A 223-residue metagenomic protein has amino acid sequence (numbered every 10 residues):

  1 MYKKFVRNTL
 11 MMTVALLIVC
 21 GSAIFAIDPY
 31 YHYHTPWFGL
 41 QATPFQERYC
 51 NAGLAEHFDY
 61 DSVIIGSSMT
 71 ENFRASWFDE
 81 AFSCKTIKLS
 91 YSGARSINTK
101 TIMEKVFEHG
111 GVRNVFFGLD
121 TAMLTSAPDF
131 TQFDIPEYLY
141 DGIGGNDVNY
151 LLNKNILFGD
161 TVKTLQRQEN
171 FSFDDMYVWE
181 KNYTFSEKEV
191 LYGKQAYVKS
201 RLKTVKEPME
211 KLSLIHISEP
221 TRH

Functional and structural regions predicted by a protein language model:
M1-V6: Short, Lys/Arg-rich N-terminal segment immediately upstream of the first membrane anchor
N8, N51, N72, N98 (+5 more regions): Detector for Asparagine
N8-F25: Hydrophobic membrane-insertion alpha-helices, especially the h-region of bacterial N-terminal signal peptides
I27-K88, S92-K105: Membrane/wall-proximal cationic-aromatic binding patches
H32-H34, H57, H109, Y177 (+2 more regions): Histidine (H) residue identity feature
D61-V63, V112-F117, S218: Hydrophobic beta-strand segments of well-ordered beta-sheets in folded domains
M69-Y150: Membrane-embedded segments
L119, P128, Q132-L214, S218 (+1 more regions): Secreted/periplasmic serine-hydrolase-like ester/acetyl group-modifying domain
